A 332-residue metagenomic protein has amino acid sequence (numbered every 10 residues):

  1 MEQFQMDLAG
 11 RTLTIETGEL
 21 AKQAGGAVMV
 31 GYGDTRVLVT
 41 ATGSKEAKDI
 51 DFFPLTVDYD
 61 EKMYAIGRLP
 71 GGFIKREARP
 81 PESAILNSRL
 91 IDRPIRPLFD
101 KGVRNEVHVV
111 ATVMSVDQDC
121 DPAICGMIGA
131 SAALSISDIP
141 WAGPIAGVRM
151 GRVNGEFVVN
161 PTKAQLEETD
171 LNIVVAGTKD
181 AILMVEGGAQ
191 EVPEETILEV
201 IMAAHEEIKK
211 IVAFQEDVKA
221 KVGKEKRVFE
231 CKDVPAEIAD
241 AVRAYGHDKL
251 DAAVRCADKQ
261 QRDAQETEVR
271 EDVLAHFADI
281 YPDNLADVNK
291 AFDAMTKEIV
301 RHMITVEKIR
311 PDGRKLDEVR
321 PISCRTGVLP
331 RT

Functional and structural regions predicted by a protein language model:
M1-E2, L8-R11, G25, R36 (+10 more regions): Alpha/propeptide regions of enzymes that mature by internal proteolysis
M1-S44, D49, E230-T332: Extended amphipathic alpha-helical scaffolds
T12, A24-H108, V113-C120, K179 (+3 more regions): Glycine-rich, flexible beta-strand/loop modules in the N-terminal catalytic cores of phosphate-handling
T17-G18, A27, A41-G43, I50-F52 (+6 more regions): Short acidic, glycine/serine/threonine-rich loops at helix termini
G18, A24-V28, H108, G143-G147 (+1 more regions): Gly/Lys-enriched N-terminal cap/neck module of very large, oligomeric protein machines
Y64-E77, S115-A123, K221-A244: Short, surface-exposed loop/turn segments at secondary-structure boundaries that line and modulate
E106, D170-I173, L316-P321: Short glycine-rich loop/turn motifs
D138-A257: Mobile "lid/hinge" segments at catalytic clefts and subdomain interfaces of large enzymes
